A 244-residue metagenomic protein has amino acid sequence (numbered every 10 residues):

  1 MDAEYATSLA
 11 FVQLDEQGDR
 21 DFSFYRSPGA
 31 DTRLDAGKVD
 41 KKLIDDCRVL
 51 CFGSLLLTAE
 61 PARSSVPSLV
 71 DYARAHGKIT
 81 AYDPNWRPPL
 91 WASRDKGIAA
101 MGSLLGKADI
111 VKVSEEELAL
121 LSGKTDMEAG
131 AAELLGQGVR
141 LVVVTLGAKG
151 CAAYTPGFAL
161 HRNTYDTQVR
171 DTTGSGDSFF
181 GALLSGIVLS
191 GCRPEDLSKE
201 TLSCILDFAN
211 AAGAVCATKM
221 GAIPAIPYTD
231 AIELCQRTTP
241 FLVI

Functional and structural regions predicted by a protein language model:
M1-S54, I232-I244: Conserved N-terminal subdomain of the carbohydrate kinase-like
L14-G18, G97-M101, A129-A131, F158-R162: Short, hinge-like loop/turn segments at secondary-structure boundaries
P28-G37, L90-K96, K124, P194: Short gly/ser/thr-rich secondary-structure transition/capping motifs
D31, A119, I223: Nucleotide phosphate-binding site architecture
D40, M101, V169: Acidic, amphipathic alpha-helical patches
K42-D45, G106, Q137, E200: Structured loop/turn residues at beta-strand edges in well-structured enzyme cores
V49, L57-E133, K149-G150: Conserved beta-alpha-beta core of the PfkB/ribokinase-like small-molecule kinase fold
D71-Y72, G123-I244: Conserved phosphate-binding/catalytic region of the ribokinase-like
